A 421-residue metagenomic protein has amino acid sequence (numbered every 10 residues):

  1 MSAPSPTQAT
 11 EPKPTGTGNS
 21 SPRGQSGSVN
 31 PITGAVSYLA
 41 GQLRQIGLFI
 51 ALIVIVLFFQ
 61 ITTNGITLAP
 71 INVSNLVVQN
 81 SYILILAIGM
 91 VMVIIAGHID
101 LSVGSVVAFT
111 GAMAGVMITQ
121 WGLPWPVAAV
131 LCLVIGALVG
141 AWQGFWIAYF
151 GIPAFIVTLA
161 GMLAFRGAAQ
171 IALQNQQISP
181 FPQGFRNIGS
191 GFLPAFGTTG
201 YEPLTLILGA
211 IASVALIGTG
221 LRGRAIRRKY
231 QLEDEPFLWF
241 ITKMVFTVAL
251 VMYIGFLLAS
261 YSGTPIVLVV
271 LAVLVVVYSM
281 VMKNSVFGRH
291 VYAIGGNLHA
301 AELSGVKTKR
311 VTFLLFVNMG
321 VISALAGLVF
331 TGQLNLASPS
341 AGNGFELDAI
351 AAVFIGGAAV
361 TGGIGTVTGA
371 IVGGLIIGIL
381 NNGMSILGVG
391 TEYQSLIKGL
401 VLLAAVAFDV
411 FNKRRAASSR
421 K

Functional and structural regions predicted by a protein language model:
S2-L57, Q177, S213-V245, Y253 (+2 more regions): Cytosolic-side transmembrane-helix boundaries in multi-pass membrane proteins
G24, H98, F316-V329, Q333-G399: Transmembrane alpha-helical segments in multi-pass inner-membrane proteins
I55-W121, W142-F155, Q170, M282 (+3 more regions): Single transmembrane alpha-helix segments in multi-pass membrane proteins
N64-N75, Q170, Q174, I254-L268 (+4 more regions): Inter-helical junctions in multi-pass inner-membrane proteins, predominant in energy-converting antiporter-like
G122-L163, V372-G373, I377: Alpha-helical transmembrane segments within multi-pass membrane transporters and channels
A154, Q183-F185, G200-A210, G263-V269 (+3 more regions): Loop-to-transmembrane alpha-helix initiation sites
G167-M282, P339, A417-K421: Transmembrane helix-bundle core of multi-pass membrane transporters and related energy-transducing complexes
L221-E235, V276-F316: Membrane-helix/interface signature in polytopic inner-membrane proteins
